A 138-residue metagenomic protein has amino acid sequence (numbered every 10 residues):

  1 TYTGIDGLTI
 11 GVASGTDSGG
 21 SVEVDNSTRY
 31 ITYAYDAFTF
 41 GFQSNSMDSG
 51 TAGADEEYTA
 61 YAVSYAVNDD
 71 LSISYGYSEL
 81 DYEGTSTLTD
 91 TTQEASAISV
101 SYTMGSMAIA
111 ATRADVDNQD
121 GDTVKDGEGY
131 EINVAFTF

Functional and structural regions predicted by a protein language model:
T1-F138: Outer-membrane beta-barrel proteins
